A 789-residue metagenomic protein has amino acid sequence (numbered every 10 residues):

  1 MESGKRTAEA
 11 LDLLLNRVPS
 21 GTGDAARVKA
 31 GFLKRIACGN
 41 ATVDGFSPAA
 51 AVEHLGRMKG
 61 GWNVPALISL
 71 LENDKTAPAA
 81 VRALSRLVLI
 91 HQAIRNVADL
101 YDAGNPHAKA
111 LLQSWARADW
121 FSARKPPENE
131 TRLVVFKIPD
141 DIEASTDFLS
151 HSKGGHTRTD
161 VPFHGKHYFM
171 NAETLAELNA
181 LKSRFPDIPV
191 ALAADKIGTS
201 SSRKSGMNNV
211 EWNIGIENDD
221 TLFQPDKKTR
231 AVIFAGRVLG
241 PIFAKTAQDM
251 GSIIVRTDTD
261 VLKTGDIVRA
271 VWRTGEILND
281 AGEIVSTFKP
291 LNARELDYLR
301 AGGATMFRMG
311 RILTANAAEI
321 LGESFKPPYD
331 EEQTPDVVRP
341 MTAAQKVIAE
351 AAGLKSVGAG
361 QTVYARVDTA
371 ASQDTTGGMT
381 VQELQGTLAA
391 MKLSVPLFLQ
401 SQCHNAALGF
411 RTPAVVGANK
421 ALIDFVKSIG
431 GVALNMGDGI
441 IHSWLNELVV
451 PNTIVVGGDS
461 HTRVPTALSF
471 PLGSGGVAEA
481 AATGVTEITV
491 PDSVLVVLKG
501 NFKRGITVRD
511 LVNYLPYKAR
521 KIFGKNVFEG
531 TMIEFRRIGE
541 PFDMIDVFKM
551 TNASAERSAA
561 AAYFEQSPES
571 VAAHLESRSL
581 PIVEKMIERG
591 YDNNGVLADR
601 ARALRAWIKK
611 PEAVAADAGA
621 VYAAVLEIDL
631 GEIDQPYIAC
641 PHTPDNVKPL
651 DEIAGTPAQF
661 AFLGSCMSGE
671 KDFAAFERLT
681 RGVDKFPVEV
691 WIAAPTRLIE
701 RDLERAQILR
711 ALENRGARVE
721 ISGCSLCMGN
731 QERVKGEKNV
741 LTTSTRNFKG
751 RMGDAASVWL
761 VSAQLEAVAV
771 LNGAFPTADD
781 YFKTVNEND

Functional and structural regions predicted by a protein language model:
M1, F32-A37, V64-I68, I94-L100: Buried hydrophobic core positions in alpha-solenoid tandem helical repeats
E2, D24, G39-V43, E72: Structural signature of alpha-solenoid helical repeat scaffolds
E2-K29, A50, H54-G56, S85: Alpha-helical solenoid scaffolds in large eukaryotic transport, assembly, and signaling factors
G4-L11, D44-P48, V64, A77 (+2 more regions): Residue-level detector of extended alpha-helical repeat arrays and alpha-solenoid scaffolds
K5, G31-I36, R57, D74: Surface-facing alpha-helical segments and adjacent helix-coil boundary elements at the starts of domains
N16, D24, R57, G61 (+2 more regions): Fe-S-dependent hydro-lyases/dehydratases of central metabolism
L33, D44-P48, W272-N279: Membrane-interacting alpha-helical segments
